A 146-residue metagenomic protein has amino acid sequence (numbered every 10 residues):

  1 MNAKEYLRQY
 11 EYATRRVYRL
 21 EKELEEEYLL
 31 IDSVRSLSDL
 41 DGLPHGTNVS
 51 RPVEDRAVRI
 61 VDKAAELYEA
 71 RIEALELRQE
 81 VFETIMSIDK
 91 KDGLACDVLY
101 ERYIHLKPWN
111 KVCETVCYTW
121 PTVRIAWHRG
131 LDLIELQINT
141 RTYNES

Functional and structural regions predicted by a protein language model:
M1-S87, L136-S146: N-terminal interaction/assembly modules
E5, R15, E76, L94 (+2 more regions): Short, well-structured alpha-helical interface segments that form or flank functional binding sites
M86-C96: Short helix-coil-helix linker/hinge
L99: Long, charged/polar, surface-exposed segments that mediate recognition or autoinhibition
R102-L106: Short helix-to-turn junction characteristic of helix-turn-helix DNA-binding domains, especially the helix
K111-V116: Short alpha-helical "recognition helix" segments of helix-turn-helix
T119: Helix-turn-helix DNA-binding motif, specifically the short coil turn and the N-cap/start of the second
V123-Q137: DNA major-groove recognition helices of helix-turn-helix
